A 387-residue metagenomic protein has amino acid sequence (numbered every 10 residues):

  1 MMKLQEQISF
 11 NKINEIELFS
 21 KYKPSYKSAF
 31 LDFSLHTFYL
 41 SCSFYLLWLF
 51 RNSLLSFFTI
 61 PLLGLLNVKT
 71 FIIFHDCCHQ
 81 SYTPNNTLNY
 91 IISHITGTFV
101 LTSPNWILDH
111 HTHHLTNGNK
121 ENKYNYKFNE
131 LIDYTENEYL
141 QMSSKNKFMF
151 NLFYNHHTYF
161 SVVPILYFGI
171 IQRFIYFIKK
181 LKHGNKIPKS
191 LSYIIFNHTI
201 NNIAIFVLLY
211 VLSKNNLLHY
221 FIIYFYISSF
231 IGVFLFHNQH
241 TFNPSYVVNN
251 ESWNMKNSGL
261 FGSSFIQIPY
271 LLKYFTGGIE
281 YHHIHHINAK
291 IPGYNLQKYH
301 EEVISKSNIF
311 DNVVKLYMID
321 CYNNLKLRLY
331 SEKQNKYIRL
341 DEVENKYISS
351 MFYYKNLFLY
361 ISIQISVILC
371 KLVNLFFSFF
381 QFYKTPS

Functional and structural regions predicted by a protein language model:
M1-E17, R328, Y337-L340, Y347-S387: Transit-peptide-like, low-complexity N-terminal presequences and other terminal intrinsically disordered regions
I8-N14, H36-T37, Y90, Y270 (+1 more regions): Generic alpha-helical secondary structure signal
S9-K12, K21, T96-S103: Membrane-interface helix/loop caps of multi-pass membrane proteins
L18-P24: Cytosolic juxtamembrane amphipathic/interface segments immediately preceding and feeding into a transmembrane helix
P24-T70, S93, G97-L101, F150-F168 (+4 more regions): Alpha-helical bilayer-embedded segments of polytopic membrane proteins, i.e., transmembrane/intramembrane helices
G64, T70-F74, C78-N197, P244-E332: Membrane-embedded catalytic scaffold of the fatty acid hydroxylase/desaturase
F234-Y246: Juxtamembrane/interface segments at transmembrane-helix termini
